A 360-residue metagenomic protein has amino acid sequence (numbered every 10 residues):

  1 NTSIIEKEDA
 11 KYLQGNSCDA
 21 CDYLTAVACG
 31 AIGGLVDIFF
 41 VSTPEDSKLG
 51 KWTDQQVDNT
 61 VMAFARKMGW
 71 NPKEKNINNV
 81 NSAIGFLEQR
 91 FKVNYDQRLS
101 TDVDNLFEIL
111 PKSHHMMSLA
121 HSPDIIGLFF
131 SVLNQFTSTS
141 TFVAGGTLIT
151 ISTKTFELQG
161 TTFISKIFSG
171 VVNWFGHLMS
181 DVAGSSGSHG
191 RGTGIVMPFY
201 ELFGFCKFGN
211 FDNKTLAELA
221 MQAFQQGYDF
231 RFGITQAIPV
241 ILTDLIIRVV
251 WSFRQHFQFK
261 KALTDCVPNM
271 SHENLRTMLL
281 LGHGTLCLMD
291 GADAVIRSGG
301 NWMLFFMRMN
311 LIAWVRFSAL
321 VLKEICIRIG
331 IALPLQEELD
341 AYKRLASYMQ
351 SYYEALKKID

Functional and structural regions predicted by a protein language model:
N1-D360: Glycine-rich, hydrophobic membrane-spanning regions of integral membrane proteins that mediate transport
